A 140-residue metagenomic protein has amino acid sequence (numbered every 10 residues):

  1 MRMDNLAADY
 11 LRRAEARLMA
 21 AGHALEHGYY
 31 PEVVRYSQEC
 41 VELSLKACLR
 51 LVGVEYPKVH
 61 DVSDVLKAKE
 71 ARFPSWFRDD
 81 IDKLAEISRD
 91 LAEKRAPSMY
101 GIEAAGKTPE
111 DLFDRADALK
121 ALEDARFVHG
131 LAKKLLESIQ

Functional and structural regions predicted by a protein language model:
M1-Q140: Terminal alpha-helical segments
